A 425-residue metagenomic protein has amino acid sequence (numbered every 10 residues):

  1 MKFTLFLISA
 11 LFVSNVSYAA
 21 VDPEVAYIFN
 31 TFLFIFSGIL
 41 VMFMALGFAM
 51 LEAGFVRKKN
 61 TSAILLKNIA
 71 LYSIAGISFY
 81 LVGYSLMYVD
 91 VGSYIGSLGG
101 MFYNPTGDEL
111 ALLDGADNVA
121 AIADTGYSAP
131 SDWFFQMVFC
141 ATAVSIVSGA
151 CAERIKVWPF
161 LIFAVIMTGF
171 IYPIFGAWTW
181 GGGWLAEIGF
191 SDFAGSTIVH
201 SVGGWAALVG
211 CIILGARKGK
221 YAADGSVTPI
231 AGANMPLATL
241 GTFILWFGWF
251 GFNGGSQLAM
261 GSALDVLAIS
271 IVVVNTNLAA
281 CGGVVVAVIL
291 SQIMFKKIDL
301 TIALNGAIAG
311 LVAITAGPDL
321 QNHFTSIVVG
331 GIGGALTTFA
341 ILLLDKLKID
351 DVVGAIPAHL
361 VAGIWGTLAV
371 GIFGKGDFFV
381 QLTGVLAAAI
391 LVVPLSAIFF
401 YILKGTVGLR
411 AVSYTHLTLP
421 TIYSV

Functional and structural regions predicted by a protein language model:
M1-A20: N-terminal secretory/membrane targeting signals
L33-L40, A129-M137, S270-A280, F324-G331: Structural signature of hydrophobic alpha-helical transmembrane segments
M42, L46, M50, Y72 (+18 more regions): Transmembrane alpha-helical segments of multi-pass membrane transport proteins and ion-pumping complexes
L65-K67, K156-A164, I298-A307, G354-I356: Cytoplasmic-side transmembrane-helix entry/capping segments in multi-pass membrane proteins
Y80-S97, D117-A121, E153-R154, F175-A186: Transmembrane alpha-helix boundary signature
I122-A164: Hydrophobic alpha-helical hairpins/lids featuring a short glycine-rich hinge
K220-G283: Core mid-bundle transmembrane helix pairs that form the ion/substrate translocation pathway in diverse multi-pass
T415-T421: Conserved small/polar residues in nucleotide/adenosyl-binding loops
